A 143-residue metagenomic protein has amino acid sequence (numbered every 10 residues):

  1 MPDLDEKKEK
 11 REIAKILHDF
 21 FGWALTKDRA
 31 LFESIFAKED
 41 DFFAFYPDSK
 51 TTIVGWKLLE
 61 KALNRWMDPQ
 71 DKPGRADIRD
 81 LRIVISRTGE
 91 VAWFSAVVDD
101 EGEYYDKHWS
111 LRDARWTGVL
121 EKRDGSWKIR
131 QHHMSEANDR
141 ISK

Functional and structural regions predicted by a protein language model:
M1-K38, K143: Short, low-complexity N-terminal intrinsically disordered segments enriched in polar/charged residues
M1-P2, P69-Q70, R130: C-terminal-biased regions
R11, R29-E90: A solvent-exposed, acidic/Ser-Thr-rich amphipathic alpha-helical stretch
S49-T51, D100-E101, E136-D139: Solvent-exposed loop/turn segments at secondary-structure junctions within structured extracellular/periplasmic domains
L63, I78-V84, V98-D100, A114-E121 (+1 more regions): Hydrophobic/aromatic beta-strand elements that line small-molecule binding cavities or substrate pockets in beta-rich
W93, L111-K143: Short beta-strand edge/turn micro-motifs at domain boundaries
E101-S110: Short, cysteine-centered beta-strand-loop-beta hairpins and adjacent loop/turn segments enriched in charged/polar
